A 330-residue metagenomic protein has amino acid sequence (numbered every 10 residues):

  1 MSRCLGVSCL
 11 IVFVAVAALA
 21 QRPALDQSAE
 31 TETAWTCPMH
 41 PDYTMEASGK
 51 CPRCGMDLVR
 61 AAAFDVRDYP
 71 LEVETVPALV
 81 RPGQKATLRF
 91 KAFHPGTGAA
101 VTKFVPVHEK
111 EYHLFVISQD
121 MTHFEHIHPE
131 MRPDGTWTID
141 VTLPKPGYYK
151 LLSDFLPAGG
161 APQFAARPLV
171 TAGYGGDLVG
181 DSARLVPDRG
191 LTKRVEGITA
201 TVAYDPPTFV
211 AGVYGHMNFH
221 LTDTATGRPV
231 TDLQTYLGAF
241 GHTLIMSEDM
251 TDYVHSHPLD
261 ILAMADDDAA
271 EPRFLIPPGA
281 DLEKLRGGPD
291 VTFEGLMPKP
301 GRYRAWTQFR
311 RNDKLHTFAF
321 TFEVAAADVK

Functional and structural regions predicted by a protein language model:
M1-C9: Bacterial N-terminal signal peptides that target proteins for export
C4, F13-K330: Intrinsically disordered, low-complexity terminal tails/loops enriched in metal-binding residues
